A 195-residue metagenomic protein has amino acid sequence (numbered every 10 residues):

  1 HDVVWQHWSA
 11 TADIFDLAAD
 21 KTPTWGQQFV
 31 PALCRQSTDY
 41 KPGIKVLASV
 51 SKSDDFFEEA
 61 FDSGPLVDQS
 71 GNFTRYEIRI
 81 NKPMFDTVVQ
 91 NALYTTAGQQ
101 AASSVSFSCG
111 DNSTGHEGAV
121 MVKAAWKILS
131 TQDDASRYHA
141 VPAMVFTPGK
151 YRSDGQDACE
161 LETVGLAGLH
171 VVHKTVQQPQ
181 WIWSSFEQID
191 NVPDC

Functional and structural regions predicted by a protein language model:
H1-C195: Conserved small-residue
